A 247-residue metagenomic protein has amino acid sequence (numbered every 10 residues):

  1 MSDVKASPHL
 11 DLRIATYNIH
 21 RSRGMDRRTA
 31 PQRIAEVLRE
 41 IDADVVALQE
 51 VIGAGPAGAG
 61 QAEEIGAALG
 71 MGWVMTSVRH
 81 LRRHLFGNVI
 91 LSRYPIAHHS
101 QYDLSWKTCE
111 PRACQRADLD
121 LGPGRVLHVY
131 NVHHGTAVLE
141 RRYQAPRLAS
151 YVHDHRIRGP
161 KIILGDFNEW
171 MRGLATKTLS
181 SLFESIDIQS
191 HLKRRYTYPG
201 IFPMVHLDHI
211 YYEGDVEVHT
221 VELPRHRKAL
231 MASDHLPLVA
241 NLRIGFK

Functional and structural regions predicted by a protein language model:
M1-V45, A67-A68, G72-K247: Active-site regions of metal-assisted phosphoester/phosphodiester hydrolases, unifying DNase/endonuclease modules
S22, Q49-G55: Active-site neighborhood of divalent metal-dependent phosphoester/pyrophosphate hydrolases
A54, Q61-A62: Membrane-embedded segments
